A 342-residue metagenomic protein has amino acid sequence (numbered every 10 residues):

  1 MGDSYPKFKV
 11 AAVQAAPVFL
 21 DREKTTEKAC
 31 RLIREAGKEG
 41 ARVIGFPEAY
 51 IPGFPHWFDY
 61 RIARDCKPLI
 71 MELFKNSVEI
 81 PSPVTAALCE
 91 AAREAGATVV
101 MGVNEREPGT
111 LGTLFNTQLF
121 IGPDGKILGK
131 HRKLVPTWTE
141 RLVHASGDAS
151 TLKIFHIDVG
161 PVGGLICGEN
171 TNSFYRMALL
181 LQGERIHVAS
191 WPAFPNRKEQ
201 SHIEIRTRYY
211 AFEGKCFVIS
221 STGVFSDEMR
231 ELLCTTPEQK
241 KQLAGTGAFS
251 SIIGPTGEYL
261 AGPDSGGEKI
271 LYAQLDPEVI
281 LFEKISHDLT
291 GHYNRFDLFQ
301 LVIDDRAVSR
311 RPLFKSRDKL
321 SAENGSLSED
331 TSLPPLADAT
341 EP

Functional and structural regions predicted by a protein language model:
M1-V43: N-terminal active-site segment of His-dependent metallophosphoesterases
D3, T222-P342: C-terminal beta-strand edge segments of enzyme domains
K7-F19, T117, K130-R132, I154 (+2 more regions): Active-site-proximal beta-strand elements of phosphoester/diester hydrolases
R22, R34-P123, A193-C216: Cys-nucleophile CN-hydrolase/nitrilase-fold catalytic domain and related Cys-dependent amidase chemistry that acts on
V78-V100, P161, C167-L271, T340-E341: CN hydrolase (nitrilase-like) catalytic-core segments centered on the catalytic cysteine and neighboring Lys/Glu
M101-V103, T117-F120, K153, S250-I252 (+1 more regions): Short beta-strand scaffold segments in enzyme catalytic cores
D124, K130-H131, P263: Short hydrophobic alpha-helix segments
T137-F155, N170-F174: Active-site glycine-rich loop that binds ribose-phosphate moieties when present
